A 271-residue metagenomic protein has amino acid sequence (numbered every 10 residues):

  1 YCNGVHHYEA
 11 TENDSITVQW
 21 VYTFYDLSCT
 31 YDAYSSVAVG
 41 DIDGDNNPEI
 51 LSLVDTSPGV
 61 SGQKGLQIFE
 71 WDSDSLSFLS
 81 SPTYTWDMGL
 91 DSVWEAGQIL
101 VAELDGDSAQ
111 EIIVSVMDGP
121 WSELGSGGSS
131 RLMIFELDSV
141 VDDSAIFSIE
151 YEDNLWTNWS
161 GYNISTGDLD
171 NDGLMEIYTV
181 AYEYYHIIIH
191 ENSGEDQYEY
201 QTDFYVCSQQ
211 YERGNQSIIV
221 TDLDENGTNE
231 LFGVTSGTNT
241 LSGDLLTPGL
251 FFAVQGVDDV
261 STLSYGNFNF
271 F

Functional and structural regions predicted by a protein language model:
Y1-F271: Beta-propeller-forming repeat regions
